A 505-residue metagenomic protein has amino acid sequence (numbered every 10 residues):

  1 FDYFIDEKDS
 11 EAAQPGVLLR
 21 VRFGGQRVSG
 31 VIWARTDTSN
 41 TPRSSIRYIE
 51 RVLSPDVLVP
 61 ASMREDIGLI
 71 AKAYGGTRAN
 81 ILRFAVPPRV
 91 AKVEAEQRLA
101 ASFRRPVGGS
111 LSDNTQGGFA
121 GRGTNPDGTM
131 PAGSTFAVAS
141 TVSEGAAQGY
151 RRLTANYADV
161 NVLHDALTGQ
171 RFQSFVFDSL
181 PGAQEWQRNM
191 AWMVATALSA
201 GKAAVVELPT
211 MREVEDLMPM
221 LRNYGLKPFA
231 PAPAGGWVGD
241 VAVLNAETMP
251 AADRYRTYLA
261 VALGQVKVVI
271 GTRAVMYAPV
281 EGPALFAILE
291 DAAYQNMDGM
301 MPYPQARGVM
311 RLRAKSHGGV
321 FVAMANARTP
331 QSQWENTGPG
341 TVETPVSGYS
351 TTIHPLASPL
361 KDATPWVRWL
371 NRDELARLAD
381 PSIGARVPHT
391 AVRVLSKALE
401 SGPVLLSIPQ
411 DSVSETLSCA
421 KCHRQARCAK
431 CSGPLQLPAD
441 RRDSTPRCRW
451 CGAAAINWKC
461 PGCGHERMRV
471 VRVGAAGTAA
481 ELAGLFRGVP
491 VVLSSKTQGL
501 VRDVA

Functional and structural regions predicted by a protein language model:
F1-S382, H389, S396-L399, C422: Accessory, non-ATPase domains that flank or precede helicase/AAA+ motor cores in DNA-metabolism machines
R22, W33, R51, L58 (+6 more regions): Helix-rich C-terminal "collar"/helical-bundle subdomain used as an assembly and partner-interaction module in RFC-like
G76-N80, V404, V491: Intrinsically disordered or highly flexible coil/loop and linker segments, enriched in small and charged/polar residues
A246, G271-T272, I408, L493-K496: Short loop/edge segments at beta-strand edges and connector loops that shape dinucleotide/nucleotide cofactor-binding
P250-A262, P490-A505: Conserved helicase ATPase core of P-loop NTP-dependent helicases/translocases
K397-G484: Cys/His-rich short segments
A479, V489-P490: SAM-dependent transferase fold signal centered on methyltransferase-like domains, encompassing both Class I
